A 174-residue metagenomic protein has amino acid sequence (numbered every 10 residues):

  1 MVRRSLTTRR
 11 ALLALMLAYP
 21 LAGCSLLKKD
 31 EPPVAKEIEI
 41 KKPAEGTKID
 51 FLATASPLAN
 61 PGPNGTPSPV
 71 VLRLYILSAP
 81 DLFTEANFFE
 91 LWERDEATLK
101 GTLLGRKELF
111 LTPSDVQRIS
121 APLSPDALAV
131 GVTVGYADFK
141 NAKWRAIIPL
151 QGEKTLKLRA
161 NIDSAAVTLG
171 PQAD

Functional and structural regions predicted by a protein language model:
R9-L13: N-terminal export leaders
P20-G23: C-terminal motif of bacterial Sec signal peptides marking the signal peptidase cleavage site
S25-K28: Bacterial signal peptide processing site
P33-K42, P149-D174: Extracellular beta-sheet/turn segments enriched in Thr/Pro/Gly and aliphatic residues
F51-P63: Short amphipathic, basic-aromatic surface patches that mediate peripheral association with negatively charged
S68-R106: The feature marks short-to-medium sequence segments in extracytoplasmic or secretory-pathway proteins
V116-L123: Exposed aromatic-hydrophobic patches
A127-A137: A short, solvent-exposed beta-strand micro-motif common in secreted/extracellular proteins
